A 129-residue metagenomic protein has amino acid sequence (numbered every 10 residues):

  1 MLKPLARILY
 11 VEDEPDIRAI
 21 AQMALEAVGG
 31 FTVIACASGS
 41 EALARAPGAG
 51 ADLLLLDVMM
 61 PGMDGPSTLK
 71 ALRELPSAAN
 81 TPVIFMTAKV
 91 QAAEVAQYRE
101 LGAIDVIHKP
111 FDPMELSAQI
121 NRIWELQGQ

Functional and structural regions predicted by a protein language model:
E12: Conserved acidic carboxylate
P15-I34: Two-component/phosphorelay signaling modules centered on CheY-like receiver
A35-L53: Acidic, metal-coordinating helix/loop segments flanking the phosphotransfer/catalytic sites of two-component signaling
M60: Receiver (REC) domain active-site loop signature in two-component systems and cognate sites in sensor histidine kinases
I104: Short, glycine/charged-rich "phosphate-handling" switch motifs in NTP-dependent and phosphotransfer domains
F111-I120: C-terminal output helix
